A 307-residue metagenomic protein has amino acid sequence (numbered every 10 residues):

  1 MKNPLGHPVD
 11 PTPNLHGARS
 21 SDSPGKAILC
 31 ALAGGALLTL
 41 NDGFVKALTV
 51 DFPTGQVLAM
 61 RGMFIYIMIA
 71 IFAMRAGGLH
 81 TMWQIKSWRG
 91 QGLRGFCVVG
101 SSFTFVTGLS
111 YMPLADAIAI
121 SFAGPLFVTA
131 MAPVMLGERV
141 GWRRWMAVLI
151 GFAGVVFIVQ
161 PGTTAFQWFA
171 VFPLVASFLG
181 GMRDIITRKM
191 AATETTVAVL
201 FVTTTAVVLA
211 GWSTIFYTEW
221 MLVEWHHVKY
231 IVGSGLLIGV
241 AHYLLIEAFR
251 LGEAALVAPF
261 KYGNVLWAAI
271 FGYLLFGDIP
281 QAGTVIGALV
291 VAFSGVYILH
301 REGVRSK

Functional and structural regions predicted by a protein language model:
K2-N14, K26-A27, D51-G100, L179-M182 (+1 more regions): Transmembrane alpha-helices of multi-pass small-molecule transport proteins
K2-Q56, A165-K189, K307: Glycine-/small-residue-enriched transmembrane alpha-helix faces in small-molecule transporters and effluxers
K26-G34, A73, L79-T104, W168-A176 (+1 more regions): Loop-to-transmembrane-helix transition segments
G35-L40, A70, G95-F103, P125-A130 (+7 more regions): Hydrophobic/small/kink-forming positions within alpha-helical transmembrane segments of polytopic membrane proteins
G43-K46, T54-G55, I69, T163-V223 (+1 more regions): Transmembrane alpha-helical segments that form core, pore/gating elements of small-molecule transporters/exporters
F105-T107, G124-M146, L266-V285: C-terminal transmembrane-helix exit sites in multi-pass transporters
I118-A123, M190-T205, H242-Y273: Helix-helix packing/entry segments at the starts of transmembrane helices
R143-Q160, G283-E302: Hydrophobic transmembrane alpha-helices of multi-pass small-molecule transport proteins
